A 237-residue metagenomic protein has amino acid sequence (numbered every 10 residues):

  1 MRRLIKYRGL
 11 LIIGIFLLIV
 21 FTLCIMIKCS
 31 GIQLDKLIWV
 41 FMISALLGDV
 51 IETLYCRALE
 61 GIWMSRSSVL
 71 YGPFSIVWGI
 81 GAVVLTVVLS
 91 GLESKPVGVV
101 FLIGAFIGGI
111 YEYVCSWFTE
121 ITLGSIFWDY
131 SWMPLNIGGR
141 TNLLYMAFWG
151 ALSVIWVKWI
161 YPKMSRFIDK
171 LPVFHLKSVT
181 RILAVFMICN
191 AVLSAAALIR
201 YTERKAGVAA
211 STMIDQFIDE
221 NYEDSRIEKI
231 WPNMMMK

Functional and structural regions predicted by a protein language model:
M1-K237: Aromatic-rich, lipid-facing transmembrane alpha helices and their immediate juxtamembrane interface loops in integral
